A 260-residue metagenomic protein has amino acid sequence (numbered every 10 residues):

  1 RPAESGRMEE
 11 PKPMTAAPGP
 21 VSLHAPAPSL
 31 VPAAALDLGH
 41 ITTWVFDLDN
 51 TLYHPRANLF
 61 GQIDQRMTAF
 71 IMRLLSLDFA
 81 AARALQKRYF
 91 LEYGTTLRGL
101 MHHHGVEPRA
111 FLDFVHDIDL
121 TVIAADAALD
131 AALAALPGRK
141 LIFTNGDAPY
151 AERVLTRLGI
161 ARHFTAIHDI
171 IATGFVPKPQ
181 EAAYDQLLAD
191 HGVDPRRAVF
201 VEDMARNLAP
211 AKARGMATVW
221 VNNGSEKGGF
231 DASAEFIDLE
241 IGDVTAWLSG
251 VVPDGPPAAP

Functional and structural regions predicted by a protein language model:
P2-I41, A134, D147-A148, E152-P260: Asp-based, Mg2+/Mn2+-dependent phosphohydrolase catalytic module
L36-F46, T51-D130, P149: N-terminal helical cap/lid subdomain that shapes the substrate entry/recognition surface in HAD-like hydrolases
T51, T144, D203: Conserved G/P- and acidic residue-centered "switch" motifs that form tight phosphate/ATP-binding loops in soluble
H54, I142-T144, W220: Hydrophobic residues in well-ordered beta-strands that form the structural core
L77, V106, G138, V193 (+1 more regions): Short glycine/serine/threonine/alanine-rich loop segments
A125, F143, V176: Residue-level marker of regulatory loop/turn positions in helix-turn-helix DNA-binding domains and in histidine
